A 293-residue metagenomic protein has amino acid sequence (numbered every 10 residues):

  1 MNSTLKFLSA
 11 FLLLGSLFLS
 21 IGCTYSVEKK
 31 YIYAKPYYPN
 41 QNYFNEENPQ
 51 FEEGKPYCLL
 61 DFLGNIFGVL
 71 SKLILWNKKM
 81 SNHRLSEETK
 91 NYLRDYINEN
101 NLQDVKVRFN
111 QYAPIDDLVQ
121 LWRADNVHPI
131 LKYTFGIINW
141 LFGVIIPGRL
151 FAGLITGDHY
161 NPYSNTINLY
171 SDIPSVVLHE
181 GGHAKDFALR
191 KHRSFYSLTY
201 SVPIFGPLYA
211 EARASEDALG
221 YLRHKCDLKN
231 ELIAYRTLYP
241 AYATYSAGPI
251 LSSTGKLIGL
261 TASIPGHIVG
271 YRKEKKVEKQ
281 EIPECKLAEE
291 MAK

Functional and structural regions predicted by a protein language model:
M1-S9: Bacterial N-terminal signal peptides that target proteins for export
A10-S20: Bacterial N-terminal signal peptides
C23-V144: A metal-dependent hydrolase signature that marks the N-terminal structural subdomain at the beginning of catalytic folds
T24, P203-P207, L222-K293: Long, well-structured alpha-helical subdomains associated with metal-dependent extracellular/ecto-lumenal hydrolases
M80-E88, S171-D172, V176, F205-Y209: Soluble non-cytosolic domains of exported or imported proteins
E88, Y92, V176, E180 (+2 more regions): Extracytoplasmic/secreted proteins, especially bacterial periplasmic and envelope-associated proteins
D172-H192: Active-site recognition of the HExxH zinc-binding catalytic motif
F187-A212: Post-HEXXH active-site segment of zinc metalloproteases
